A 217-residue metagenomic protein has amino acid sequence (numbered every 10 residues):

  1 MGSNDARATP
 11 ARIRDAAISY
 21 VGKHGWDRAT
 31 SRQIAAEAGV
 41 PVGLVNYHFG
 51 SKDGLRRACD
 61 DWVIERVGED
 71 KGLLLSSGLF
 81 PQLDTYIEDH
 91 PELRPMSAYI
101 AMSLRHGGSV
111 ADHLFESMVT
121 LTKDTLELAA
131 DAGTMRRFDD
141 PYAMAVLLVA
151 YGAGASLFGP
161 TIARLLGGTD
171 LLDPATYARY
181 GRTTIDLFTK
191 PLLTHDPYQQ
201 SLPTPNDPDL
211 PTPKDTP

Functional and structural regions predicted by a protein language model:
M1-R12: Short, Lys/Arg-enriched anionic-surface-contact patches
R12, A16, Y20-G54, A58: Helix-turn-helix
L44, R56, R137-A143: Alpha-helical transmembrane segments and their helix-start/interface "positive-inside/aromatic belt" motifs in integral
V67-G72, G108-T134, A143: Amphipathic alpha-helical packing segments from all-alpha helical-bundle domains
G68-A101, P141, A145: Hydrophobic alpha-helical connector segments
E88-V119, K123, P160-I162: Amphipathic alpha-helical segments used for helix-helix packing
T120, D124, L128-A132, L157-P217: C-terminal peripheral helix-coil segments that are non-catalytic and often amphipathic
A145-G159: An amphipathic alpha-helical core segment
